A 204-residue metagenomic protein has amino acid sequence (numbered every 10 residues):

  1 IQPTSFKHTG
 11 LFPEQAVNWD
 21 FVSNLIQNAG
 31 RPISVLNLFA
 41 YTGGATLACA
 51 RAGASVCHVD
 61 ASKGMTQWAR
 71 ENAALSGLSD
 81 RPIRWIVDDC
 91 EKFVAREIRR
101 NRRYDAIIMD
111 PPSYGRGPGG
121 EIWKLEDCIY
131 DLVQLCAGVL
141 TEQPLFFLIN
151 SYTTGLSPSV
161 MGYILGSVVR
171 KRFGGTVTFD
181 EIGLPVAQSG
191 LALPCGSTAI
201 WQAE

Functional and structural regions predicted by a protein language model:
I1-G30: SAM-dependent Rossmann-like transferase core, predominantly class I methyltransferases with a strong bias toward
G30-Y41: Conserved class I S-adenosyl-L-methionine
N37-L38, H58, I86: Conserved SAM-binding loop
T42-V56: Conserved SAM-binding loop of SAM-dependent methyltransferases across substrates and taxa, primarily the Class I
S62-I108: S-adenosyl-L-methionine
K63-M65, V87-E91, Y104-L135: Mobile active-site "lid"/loop adjacent to the S-adenosyl-L-methionine
L135, L140-F146: Short glycine-dipeptide loop
P144-E204: C-terminal catalytic and target-recognition region of SAM-dependent MTase-like enzymes, primarily methyltransferases
